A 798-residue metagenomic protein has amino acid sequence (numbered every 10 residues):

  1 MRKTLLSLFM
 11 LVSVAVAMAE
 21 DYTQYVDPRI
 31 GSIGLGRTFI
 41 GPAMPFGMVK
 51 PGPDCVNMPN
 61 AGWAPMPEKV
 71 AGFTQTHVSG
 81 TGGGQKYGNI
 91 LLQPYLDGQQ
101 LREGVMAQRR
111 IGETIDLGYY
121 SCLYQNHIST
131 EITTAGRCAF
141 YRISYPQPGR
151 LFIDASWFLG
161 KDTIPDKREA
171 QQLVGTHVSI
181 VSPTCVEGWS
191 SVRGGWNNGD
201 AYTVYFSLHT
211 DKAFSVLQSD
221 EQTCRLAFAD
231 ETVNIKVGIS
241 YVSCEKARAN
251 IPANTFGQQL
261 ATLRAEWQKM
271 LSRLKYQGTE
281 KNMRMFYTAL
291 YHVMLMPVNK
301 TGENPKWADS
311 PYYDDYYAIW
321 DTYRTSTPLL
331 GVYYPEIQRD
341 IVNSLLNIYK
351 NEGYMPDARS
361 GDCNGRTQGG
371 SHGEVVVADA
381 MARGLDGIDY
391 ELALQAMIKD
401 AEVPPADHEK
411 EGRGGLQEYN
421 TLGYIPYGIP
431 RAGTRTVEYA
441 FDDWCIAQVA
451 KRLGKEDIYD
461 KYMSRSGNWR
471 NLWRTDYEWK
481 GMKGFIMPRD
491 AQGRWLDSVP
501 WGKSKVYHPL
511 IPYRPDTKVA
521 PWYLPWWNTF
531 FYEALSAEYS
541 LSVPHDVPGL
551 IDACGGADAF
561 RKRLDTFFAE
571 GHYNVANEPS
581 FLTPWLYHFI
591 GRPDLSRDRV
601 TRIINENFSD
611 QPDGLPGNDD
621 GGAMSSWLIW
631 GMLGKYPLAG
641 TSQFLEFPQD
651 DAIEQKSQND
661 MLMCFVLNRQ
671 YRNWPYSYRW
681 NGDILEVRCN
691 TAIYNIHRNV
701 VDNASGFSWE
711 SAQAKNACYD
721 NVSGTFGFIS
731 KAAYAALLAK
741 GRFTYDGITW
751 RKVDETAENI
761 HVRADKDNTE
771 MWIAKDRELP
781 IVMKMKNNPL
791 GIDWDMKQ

Functional and structural regions predicted by a protein language model:
M1-E20: Bacterial Sec-dependent N-terminal signal peptides
S7-S13, T210, S219, F228 (+3 more regions): Generic detector of low-complexity/intrinsically disordered segments and short hydrophobic N-terminal stretches
E20-V375, M381-V437, C445-N471, Y477-K483 (+7 more regions): Accessory carbohydrate-recognition regions in carbohydrate-active enzymes
D442: ATP-dependent phospho-/nucleotidyl transfer catalytic cores
P488-R489, I773: Active-site and channel-lining beta-strand-loop segments that bind or position nucleotide-derived/phosphorylated
D651-Q798: Acidic, serine/threonine-rich low-complexity disordered tracts
